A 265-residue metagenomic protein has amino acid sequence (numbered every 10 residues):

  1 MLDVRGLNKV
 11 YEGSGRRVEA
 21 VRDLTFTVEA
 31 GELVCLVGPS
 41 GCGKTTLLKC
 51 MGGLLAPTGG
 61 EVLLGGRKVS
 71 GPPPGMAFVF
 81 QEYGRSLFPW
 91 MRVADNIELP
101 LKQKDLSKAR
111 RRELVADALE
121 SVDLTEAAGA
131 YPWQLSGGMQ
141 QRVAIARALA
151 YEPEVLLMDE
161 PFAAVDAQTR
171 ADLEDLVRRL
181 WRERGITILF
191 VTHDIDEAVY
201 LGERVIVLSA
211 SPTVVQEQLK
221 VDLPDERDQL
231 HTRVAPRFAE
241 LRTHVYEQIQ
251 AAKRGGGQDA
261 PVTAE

Functional and structural regions predicted by a protein language model:
V37-P39: The feature captures the beta-strand-to-loop junction immediately N-terminal to the Walker
G52: Helix-to-loop junction immediately C-terminal to a conserved catalytic motif
G60-P72: Conserved ABC transporter NBD signature motif
R92-K102, R112, A116, K220: Short helical segment in ABC ATPase nucleotide-binding domains corresponding to the A-loop/adjacent helical element
K102, A109-A127, R179: Conserved ABC ATPase "signature" region
A130-W133, Y151: Conserved signature/switch motifs of ABC ATPase nucleotide-binding domains
L156-D159: Catalytic Walker B motif of ABC-type/P-loop ATPase nucleotide-binding domains
